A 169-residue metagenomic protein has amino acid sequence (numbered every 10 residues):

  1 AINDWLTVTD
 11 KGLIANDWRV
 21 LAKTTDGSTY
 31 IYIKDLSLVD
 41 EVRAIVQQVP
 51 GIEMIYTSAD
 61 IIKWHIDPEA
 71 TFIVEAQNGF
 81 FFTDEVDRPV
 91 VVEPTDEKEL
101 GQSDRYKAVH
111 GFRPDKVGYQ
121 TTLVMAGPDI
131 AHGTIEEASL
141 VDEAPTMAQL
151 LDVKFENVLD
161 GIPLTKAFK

Functional and structural regions predicted by a protein language model:
A1-V20: Acidic, glycine-rich loop-and-beta core segments that form the ion-binding/anion-interacting portion of active sites
D4-W5, K11, L36, K116 (+2 more regions): Short linear motifs in intrinsically disordered/low-complexity regions
W5, I45-V49, L150, A167: Residues that form generic nucleotide/phosphate-binding pockets
A15-T146: Active-site neighborhoods of enzymes that stabilize oxyanions during catalysis
P128, D142-K169: …; additionally, a secondary subgroup of soluble metalloenzymes is captured
